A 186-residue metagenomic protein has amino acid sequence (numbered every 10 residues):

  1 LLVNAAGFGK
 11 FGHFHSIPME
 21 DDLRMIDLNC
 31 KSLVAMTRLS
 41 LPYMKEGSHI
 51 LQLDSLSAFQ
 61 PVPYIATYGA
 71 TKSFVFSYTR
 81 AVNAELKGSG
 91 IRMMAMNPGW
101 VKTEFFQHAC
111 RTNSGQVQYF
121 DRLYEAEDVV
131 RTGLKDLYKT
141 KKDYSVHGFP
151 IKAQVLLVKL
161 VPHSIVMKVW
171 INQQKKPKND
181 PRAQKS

Functional and structural regions predicted by a protein language model:
A5-K10: Conserved NAD(P)H cofactor-binding loop of Rossmann-fold oxidoreductase domains
H13-F14, D21-R24: Substrate-binding pocket helix/loop in short-chain dehydrogenase/reductase
H15, V62-A66: Active-site loop immediately N-terminal to the catalytic Tyr-X3-Lys motif of short-chain dehydrogenase/reductase
T37, T71: Active-site helix of classical SDR
Y43, Q60, A81-R92: Active-site-adjacent segment of SDR/Rossmann-fold oxidoreductases
S55: Residue(s) in the substrate-gating loop at a strand-loop-helix junction that position the organic substrate next
A95, Q116-V155: C-terminal helical subdomain
